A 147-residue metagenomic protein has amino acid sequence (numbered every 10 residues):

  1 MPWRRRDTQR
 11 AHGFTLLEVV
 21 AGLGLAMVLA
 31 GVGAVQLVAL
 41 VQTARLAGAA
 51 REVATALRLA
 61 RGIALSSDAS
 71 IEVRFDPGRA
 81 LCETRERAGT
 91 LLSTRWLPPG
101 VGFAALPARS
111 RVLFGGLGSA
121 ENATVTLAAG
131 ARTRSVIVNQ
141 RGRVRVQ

Functional and structural regions predicted by a protein language model:
M1-Q9, L17, L23, V28 (+1 more regions): N-terminal helix-rich module
